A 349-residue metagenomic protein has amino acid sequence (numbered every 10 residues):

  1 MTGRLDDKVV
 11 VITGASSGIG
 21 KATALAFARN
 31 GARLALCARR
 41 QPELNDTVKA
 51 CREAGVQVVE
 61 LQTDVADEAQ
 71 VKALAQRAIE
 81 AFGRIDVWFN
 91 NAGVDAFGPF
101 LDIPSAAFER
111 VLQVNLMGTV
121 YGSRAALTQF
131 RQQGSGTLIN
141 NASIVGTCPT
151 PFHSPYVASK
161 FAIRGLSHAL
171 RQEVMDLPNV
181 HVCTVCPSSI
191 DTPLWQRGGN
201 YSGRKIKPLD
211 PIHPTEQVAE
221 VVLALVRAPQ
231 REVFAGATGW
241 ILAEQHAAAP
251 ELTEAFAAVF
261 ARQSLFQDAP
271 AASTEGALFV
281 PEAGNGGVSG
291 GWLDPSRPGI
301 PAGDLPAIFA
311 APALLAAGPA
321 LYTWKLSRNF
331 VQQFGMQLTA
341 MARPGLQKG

Functional and structural regions predicted by a protein language model:
V9, S16-S17: Conserved glycine-rich cofactor-binding loop
A32-D46: Conserved glycine-rich Rossmann-like NAD(P)H-binding loop of the short-chain dehydrogenase/reductase
T63-A73, S105: The beta1-alpha1 cofactor-binding region of Rossmann-like NAD(H)/NADP(H)-dependent oxidoreductases
P99-F100, A107-E109: Substrate-binding pocket helix/loop in short-chain dehydrogenase/reductase
S123, S159: Active-site helix of classical SDR
S143: Residue(s) in the substrate-gating loop at a strand-loop-helix junction that position the organic substrate next
D176-A269: SDR active-site lid
